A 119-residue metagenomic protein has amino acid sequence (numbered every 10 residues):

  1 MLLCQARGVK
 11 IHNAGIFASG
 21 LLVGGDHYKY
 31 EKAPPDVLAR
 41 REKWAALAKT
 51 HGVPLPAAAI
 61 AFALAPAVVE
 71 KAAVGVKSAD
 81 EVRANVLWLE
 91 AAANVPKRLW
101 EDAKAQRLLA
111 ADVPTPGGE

Functional and structural regions predicted by a protein language model:
M1-Q106, D112: Beta/alpha (TIM)-barrel catalytic core signal, keyed to glycine-rich beta->alpha loops juxtaposed to Asp/Glu that bind
A111, G117-G118: C-terminal functional modules
